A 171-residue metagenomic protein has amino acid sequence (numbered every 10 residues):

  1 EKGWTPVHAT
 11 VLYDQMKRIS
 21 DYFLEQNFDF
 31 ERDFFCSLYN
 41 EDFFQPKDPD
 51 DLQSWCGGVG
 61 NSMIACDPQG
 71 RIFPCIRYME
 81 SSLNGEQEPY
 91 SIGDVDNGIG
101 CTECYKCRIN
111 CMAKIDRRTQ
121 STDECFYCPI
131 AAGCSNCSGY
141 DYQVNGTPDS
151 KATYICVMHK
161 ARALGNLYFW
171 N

Functional and structural regions predicted by a protein language model:
E1-I72, M79-Y90, K151: Radical SAM enzyme [4Fe-4S]-AdoMet core and its adjacent flexible, acidic and glycine-rich loops/tails across
P74-C75, N136: Short glycine-/small-residue motifs
E80-N171: Flexible mid-to-C-terminal extensions adjoining Fe-S/redox cofactors in radical SAM and related proteins
